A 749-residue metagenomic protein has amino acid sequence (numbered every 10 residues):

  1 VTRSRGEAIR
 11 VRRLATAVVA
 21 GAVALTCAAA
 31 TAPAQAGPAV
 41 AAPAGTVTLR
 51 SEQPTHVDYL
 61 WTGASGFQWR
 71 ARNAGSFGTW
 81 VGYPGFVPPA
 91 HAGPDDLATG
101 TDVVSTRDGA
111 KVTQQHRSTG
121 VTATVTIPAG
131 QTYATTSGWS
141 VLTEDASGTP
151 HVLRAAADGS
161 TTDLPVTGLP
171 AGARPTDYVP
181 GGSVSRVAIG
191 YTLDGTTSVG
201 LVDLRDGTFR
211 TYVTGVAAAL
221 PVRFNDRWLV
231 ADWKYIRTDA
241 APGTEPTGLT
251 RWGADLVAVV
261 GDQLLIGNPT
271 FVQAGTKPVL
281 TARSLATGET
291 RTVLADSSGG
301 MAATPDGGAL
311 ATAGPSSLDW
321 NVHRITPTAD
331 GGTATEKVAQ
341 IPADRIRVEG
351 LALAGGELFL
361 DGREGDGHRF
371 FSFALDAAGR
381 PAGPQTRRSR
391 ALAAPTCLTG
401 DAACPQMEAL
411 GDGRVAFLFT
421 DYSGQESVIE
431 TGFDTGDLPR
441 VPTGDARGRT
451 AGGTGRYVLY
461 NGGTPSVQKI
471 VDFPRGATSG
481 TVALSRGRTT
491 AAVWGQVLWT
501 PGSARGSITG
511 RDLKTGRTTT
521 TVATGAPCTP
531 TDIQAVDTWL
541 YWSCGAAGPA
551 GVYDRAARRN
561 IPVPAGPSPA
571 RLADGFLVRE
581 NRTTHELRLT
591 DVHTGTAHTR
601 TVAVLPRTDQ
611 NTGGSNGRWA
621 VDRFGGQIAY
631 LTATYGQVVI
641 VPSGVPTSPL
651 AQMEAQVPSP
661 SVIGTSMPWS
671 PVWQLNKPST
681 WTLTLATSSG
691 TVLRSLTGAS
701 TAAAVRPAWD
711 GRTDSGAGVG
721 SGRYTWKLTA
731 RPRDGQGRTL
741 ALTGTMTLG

Functional and structural regions predicted by a protein language model:
V1-A39: Secretory targeting and sorting signals
L25-A44, S648, R733-Q736, G749: C-terminal region of N-terminal signal peptides and the immediate post-cleavage residues of exported proteins
G37-D95, R107-A129, D145-G172, Y191-V216 (+10 more regions): Surface-exposed loop/turn elements that mediate protein-protein interactions on large endomembrane-trafficking
E52-G63, P94-T99, T132-T135, D177-S183 (+10 more regions): Structural signature of eukaryotic scaffold interfaces centered on beta-propeller domains
M653-P678, T682, R706: Contiguous beta-strand segments within globular domains
V692-V719: Glycine-centered tight-turn motifs at strand-turn-strand junctions
G718, R733-T743: Beta-sandwich strand segments
G722-A730: A short tyrosine-centered beta-strand micro-motif
